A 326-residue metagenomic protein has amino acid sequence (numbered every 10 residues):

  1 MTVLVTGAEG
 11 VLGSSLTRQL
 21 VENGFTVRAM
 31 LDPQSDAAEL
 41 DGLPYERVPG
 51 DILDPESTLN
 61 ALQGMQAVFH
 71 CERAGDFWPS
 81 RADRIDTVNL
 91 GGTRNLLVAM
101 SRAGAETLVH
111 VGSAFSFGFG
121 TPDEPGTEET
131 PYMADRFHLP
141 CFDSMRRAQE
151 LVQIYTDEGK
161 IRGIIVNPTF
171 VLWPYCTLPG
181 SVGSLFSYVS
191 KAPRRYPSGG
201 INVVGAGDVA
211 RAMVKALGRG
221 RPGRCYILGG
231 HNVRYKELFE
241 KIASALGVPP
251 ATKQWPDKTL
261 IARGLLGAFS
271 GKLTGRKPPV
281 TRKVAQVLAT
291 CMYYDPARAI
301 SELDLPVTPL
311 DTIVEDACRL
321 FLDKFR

Functional and structural regions predicted by a protein language model:
V3-N23: N-terminal Rossmann NAD(P)H-binding glycine-rich loop of SDR-like oxidoreductase domains
S35-D41, Y45-G91, A99: NAD(P)H-binding glycine-rich loop region in Rossmannoid oxidoreductase-like domains and their noncatalytic homologs
F77, A114-E124, V171-T177: Conserved catalytic-site region of short-chain dehydrogenase/reductase
G91-C141: Conserved Rossmann-fold NAD(P)-dependent oxidoreductase catalytic core, especially the SDR/UDP-sugar
F137-I164: Active-site Tyr-X1-5-Lys
R147, G180-S181, P197-G218, R224: Substrate-positioning beta->alpha
R162-N202: NAD(P)-dependent short-chain dehydrogenase/reductase
A212-P278, P296, S301, P309-R326: Mid/C-terminal beta-alpha module of Rossmann-like enzyme folds, strongest in SDR-family dehydrogenases/epimerases
